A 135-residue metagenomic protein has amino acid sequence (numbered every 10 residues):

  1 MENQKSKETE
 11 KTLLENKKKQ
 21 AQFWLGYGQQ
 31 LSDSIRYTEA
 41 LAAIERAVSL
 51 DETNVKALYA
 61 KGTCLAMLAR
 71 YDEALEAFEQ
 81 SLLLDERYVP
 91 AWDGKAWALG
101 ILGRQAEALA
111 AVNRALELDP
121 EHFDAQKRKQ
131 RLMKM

Functional and structural regions predicted by a protein language model:
E15, V48-S49, E79-L83, L116-E117: Conserved structural position within tetratricopeptide repeats
D33, M67, I101, R131-M135: Register position in tetratricopeptide repeats
